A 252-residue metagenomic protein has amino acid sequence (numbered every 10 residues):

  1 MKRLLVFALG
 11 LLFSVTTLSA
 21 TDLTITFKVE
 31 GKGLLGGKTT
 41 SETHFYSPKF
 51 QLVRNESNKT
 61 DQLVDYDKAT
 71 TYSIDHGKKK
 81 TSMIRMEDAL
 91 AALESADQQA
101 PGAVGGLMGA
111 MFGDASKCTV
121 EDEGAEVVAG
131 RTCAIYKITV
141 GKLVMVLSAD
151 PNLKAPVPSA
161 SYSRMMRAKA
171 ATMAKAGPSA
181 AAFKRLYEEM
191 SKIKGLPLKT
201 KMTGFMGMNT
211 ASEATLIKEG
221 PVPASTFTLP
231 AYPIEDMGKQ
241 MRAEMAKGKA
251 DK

Functional and structural regions predicted by a protein language model:
M1-L4: Positively charged n-region of N-terminal signal peptides that target proteins for export
V6-T16: Bacterial N-terminal signal peptides
A20-K252: Extended soluble regions of mature proteins
